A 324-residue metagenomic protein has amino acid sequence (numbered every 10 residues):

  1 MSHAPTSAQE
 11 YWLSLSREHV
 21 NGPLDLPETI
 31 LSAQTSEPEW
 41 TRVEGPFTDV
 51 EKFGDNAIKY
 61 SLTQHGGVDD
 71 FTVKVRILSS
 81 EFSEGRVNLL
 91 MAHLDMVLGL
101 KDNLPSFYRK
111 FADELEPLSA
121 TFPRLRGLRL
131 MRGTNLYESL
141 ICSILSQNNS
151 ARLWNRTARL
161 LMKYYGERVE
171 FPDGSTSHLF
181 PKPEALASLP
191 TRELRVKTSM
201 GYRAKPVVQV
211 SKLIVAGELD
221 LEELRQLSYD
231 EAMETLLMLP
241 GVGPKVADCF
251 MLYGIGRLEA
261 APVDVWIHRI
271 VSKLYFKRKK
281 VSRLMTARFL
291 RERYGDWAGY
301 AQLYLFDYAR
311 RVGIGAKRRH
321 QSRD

Functional and structural regions predicted by a protein language model:
M1-D324: HhH-family (HhH-GPD) DNA N-glycosylase catalytic core used in base-excision repair
